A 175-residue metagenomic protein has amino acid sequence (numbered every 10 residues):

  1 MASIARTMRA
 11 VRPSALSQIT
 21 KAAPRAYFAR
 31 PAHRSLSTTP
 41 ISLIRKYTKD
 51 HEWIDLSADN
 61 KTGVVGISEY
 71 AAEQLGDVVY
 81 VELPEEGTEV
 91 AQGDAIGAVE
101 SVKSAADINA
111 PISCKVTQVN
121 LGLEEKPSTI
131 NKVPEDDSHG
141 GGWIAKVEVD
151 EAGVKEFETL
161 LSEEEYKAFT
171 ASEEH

Functional and structural regions predicted by a protein language model:
M1-I44: N-terminal mitochondrial targeting presequence
F28-Q92, S138-K146, E151-H175: Acidic, low-complexity mobile loops and tails
H51, G87, A110-Q118: Generic structural motif
H51, V90-I108, T129-V133, G142-V147: Short hydrophobic beta/alpha edge segments that flank linear recognition/processing sites
I54-L56, V102, V119: Residue-level recognition of beta-strand microenvironments
L75, V102-S104, P111-I112, E151: Periplasm/extracytoplasmic soluble domains of Gram-negative envelope assemblies and related organellar analogs
L75-Y80, I112-S113, T129: Short, solvent-exposed beta-edge and connector elements
K115-E151: Aromatic- and Lys/Arg-enriched surface recognition patch
